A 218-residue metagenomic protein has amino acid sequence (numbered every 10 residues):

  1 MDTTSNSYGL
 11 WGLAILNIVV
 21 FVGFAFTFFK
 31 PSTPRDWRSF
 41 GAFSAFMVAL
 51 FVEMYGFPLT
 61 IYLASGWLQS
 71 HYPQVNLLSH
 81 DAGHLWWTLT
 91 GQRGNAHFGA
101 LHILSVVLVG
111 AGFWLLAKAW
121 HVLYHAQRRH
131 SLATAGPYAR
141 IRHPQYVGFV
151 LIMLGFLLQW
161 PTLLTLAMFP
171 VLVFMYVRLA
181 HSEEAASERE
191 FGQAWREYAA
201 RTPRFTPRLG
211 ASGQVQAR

Functional and structural regions predicted by a protein language model:
M1-T134, I152-A186, E190-R218: Membrane-anchoring alpha-helices and their flanking helix-loop junctions
T134-R140: Helix-loop-helix units of permease transmembrane domains in multi-pass membrane transporters, especially ABC
R140-V147: Histidine-centered phosphotransfer motif of kinases
